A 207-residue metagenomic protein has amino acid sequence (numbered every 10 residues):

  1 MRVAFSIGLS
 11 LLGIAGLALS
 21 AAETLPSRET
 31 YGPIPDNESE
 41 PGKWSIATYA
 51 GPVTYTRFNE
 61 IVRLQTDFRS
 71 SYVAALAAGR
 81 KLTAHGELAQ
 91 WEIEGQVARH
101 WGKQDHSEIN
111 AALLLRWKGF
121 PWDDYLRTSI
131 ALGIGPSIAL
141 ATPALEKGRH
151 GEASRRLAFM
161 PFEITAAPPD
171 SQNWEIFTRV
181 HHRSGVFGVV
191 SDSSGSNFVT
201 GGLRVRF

Functional and structural regions predicted by a protein language model:
M1-A4: Positively charged n-region of N-terminal signal peptides that target proteins for export
I7-L11: Sec-dependent N-terminal signal peptides
G13-G79, R204: Short glycine/proline- and aromatic-enriched beta-strand/turn motifs that initiate or cap beta-hairpins
R80-F198, R204-F207: Outer-membrane beta-barrel transmembrane domain signature
